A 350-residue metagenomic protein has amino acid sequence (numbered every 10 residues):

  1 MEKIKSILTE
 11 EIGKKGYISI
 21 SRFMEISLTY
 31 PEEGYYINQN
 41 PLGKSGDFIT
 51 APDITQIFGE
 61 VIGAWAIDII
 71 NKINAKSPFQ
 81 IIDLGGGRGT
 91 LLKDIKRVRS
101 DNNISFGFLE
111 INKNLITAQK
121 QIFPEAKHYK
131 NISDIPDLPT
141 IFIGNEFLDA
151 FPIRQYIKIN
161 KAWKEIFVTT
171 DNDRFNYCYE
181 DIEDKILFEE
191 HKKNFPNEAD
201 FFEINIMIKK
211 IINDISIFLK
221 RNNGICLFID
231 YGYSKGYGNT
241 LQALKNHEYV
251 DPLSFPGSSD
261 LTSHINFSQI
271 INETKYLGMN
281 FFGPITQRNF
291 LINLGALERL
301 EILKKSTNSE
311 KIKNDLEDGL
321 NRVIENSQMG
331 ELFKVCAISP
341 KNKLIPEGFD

Functional and structural regions predicted by a protein language model:
M1-L84, R88-N131, I135-P139, Y156 (+3 more regions): Rossmann-like AdoMet
S27, F142, I270: A residue-level signal for conserved active-site and pocket-lining positions in enzyme catalytic cores
L28-E33, E183, D230-S234: Short glycine-enriched loops at secondary-structure junctions
F58, F142, D230: Conserved RecA-like P-loop NTPase ATPase core
L84, I111, F147-A150, Y231: Generic detector of well-ordered alpha-helical packing
D137-N160, F202-I206, K210, F218-L219 (+1 more regions): A short SAM/SAH-binding and catalytic strip from SAM-dependent methyltransferases
I141-K192, L241-P252: A mobile, often basic/glycine-rich helix-loop segment that functions as the active-site lid/recognition loop
E189-D350: Long, Lys/Arg- and hydrophobic-enriched amphipathic alpha-helices
